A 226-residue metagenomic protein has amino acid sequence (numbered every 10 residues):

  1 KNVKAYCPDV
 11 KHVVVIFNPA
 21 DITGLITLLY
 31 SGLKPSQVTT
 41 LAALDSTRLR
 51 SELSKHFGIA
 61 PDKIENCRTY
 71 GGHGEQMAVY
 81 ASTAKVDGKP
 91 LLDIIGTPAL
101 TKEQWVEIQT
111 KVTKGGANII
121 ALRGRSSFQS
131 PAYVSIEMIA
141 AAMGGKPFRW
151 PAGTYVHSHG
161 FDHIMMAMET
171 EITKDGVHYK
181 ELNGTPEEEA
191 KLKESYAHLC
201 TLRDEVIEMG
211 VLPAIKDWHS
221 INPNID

Functional and structural regions predicted by a protein language model:
K1-E52: Rossmann-like NAD(P)(H) cofactor-binding subdomain of soluble oxidoreductases
Y30-Q37, D45-D226: C-terminal substrate-binding/catalytic lobe of Rossmann-fold NAD(P)-dependent dehydrogenases
